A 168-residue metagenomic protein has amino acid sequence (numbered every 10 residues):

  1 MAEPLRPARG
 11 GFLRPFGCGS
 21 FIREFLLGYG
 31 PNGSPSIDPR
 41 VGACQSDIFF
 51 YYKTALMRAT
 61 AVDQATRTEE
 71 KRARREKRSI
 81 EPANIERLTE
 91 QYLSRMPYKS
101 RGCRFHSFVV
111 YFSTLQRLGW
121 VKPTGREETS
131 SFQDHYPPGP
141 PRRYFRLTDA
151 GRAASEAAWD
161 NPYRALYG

Functional and structural regions predicted by a protein language model:
M1-A83: Short alpha-helical segments that sit at the start of domains
R14-C18, S100, R104, Y136-P137: Residue-level marker of regulatory loop/turn positions in helix-turn-helix DNA-binding domains and in histidine
I37, A61, T124, A154-A157: Short, solvent-exposed secondary-structure capping/transition elements
I48, L115, V121, F145-L147: Hydrophobic beta-strand residues in large extracellular and virion-surface proteins
R74-R104: Intrinsically disordered, low-complexity acidic Ser/Thr-rich regulatory segments
K99-G125: Short amphipathic alpha-helical interaction segments
R126-A153: Accessory beta->alpha helical hairpin/"wing" motif in late/C-terminal subdomains of nucleic-acid enzymes
R146-G168: Amphipathic alpha-helical dimerization/coiled-coil segments that flank or bridge DNA-binding/regulatory modules
